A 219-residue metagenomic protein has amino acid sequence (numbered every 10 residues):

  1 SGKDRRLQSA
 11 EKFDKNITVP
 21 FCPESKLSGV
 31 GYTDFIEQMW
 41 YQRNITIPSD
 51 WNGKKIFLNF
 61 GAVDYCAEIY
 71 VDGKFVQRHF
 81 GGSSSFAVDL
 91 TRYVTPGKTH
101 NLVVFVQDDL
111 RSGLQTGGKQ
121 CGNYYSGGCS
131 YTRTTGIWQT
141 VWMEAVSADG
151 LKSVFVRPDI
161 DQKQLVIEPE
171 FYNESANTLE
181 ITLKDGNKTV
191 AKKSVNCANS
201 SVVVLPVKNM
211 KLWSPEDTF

Functional and structural regions predicted by a protein language model:
S1-F219: Secreted/periplasmic carbohydrate-active enzymes, especially glycoside hydrolases
